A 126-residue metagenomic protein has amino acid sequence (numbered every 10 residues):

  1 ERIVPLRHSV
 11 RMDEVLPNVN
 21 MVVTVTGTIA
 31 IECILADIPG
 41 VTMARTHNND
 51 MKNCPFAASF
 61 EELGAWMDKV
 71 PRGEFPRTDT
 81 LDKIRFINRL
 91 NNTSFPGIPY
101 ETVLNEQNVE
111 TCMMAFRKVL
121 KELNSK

Functional and structural regions predicted by a protein language model:
E1, T26-I29, A44-H47, E62-A65 (+1 more regions): Short, surface-exposed linear patches
E1-R7: Nucleotide-activated donor-binding/catalytic signature segment of Leloir-type glycosyltransferases, i.e., the conserved
I3, V22, G73-P76: A general structural signal for well-ordered secondary-structure junctions
R7-P55: A donor-sugar binding/catalytic signature common to diverse glycosyltransferases and related nucleotide-sugar
N53-K126: Leloir-type glycosyltransferase catalytic cores
